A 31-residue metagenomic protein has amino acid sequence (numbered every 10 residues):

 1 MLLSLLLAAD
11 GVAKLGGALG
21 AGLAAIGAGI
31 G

Functional and structural regions predicted by a protein language model:
M1-K14: Short, strongly hydrophobic alpha-helical membrane anchors
G11-I30: Short alpha-helical packing/oligomerization segments
